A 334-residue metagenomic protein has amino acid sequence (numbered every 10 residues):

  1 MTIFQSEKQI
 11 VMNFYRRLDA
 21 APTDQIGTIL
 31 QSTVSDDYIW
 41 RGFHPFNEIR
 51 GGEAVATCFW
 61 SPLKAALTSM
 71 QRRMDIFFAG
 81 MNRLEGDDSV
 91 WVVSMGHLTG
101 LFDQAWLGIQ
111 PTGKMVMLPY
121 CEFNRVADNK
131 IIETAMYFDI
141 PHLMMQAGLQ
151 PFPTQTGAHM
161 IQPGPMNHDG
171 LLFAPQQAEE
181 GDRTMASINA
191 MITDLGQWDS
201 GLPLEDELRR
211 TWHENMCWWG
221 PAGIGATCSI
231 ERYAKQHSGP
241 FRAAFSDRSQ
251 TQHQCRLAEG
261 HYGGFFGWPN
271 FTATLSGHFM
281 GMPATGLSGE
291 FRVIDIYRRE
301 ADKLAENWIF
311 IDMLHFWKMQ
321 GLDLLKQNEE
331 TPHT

Functional and structural regions predicted by a protein language model:
M1-T334: C-terminal and inter-domain tail/linker signature
